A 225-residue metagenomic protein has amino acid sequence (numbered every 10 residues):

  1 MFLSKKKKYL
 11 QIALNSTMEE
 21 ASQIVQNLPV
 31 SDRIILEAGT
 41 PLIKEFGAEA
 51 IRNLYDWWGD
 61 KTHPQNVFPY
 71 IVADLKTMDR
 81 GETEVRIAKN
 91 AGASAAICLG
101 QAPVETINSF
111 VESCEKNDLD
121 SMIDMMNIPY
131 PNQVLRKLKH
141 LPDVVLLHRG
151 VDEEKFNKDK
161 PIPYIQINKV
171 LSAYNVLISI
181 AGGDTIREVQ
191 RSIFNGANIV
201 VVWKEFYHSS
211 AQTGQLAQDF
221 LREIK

Functional and structural regions predicted by a protein language model:
M1-E82, H140, G214-D219: Conserved N-terminal beta1-alpha1 strand-loop-helix module at the mouth
L3-K6, L10, R80-A173: Conserved anion-binding
K8-L14, I34-A38, I71-L75, A96-C98 (+4 more regions): Hydrophobic faces of well-ordered beta-strands that scaffold small-molecule active sites in alpha/beta enzyme cores
T17-E20, P41-E45, M78-R80, P103-E105 (+4 more regions): Short, small-residue-enriched loops and turns at beta-alpha junctions that line or gate enzyme active sites
I24-L28, L54, A88, C114 (+4 more regions): Generic structural signal for hydrophobic
K44, A48-K76, F110-I128, K160-D184 (+1 more regions): Alpha-helix-loop-beta-strand connector modules within alpha/beta enzyme cores
F110, I193-F194, K204-K225: C-terminal helical cap(s) of enzyme catalytic domains, especially alpha/beta-barrels
I186-N198: Short glycine/proline-rich, acidic loop/turn segments that cap or connect secondary-structure elements
